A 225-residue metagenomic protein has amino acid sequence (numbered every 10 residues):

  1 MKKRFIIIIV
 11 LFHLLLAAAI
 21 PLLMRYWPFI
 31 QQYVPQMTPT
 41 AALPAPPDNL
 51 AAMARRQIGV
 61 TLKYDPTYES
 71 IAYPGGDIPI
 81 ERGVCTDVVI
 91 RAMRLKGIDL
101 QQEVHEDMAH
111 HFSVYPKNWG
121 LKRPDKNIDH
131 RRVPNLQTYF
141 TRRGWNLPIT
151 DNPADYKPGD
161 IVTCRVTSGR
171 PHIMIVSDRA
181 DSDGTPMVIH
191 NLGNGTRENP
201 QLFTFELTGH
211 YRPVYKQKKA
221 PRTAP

Functional and structural regions predicted by a protein language model:
M1-L16: N-terminal Sec-pathway targeting helices
Y26-P46, L50: Ser/Thr/Pro/Gly-rich low-complexity linker/stalk segments immediately outside membranes or between
L43-P47, T61, I78-T86, D129 (+2 more regions): Solvent-exposed, acidic/flexible segments
A51, A109-I189: ...with weaker cross-activation on analogous glycine-rich loops/strands in unrelated enzymes
R55, G59, I90-I98, H105 (+2 more regions): Sec-exported extracytoplasmic/periplasmic mature domains
D65-T86, D99-R123: Acidic helix-start/capping segments at beta-turn-to-alpha-helix junctions
D183-P225: Low-complexity, Gly/Ser/Thr/Pro-rich intrinsically disordered linker/tail segments
